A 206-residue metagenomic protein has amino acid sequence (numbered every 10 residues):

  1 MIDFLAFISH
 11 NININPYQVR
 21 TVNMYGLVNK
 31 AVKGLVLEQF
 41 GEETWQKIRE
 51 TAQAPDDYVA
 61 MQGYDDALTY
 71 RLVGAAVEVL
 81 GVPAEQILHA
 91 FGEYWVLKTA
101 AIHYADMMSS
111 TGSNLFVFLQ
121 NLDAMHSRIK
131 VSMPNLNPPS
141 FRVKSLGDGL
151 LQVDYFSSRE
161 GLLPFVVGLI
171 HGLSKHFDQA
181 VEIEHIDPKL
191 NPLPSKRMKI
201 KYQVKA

Functional and structural regions predicted by a protein language model:
D3-N23: Short, Lys/Arg-enriched N-terminal segments with co-localized hydrophobic residues within the first ~10-30 amino acids
L27-L35, R71-A75: A general alpha-helix detector
V28, L136-D154, R159, L163 (+2 more regions): Short terminal or interdomain "cap/linker" segment that borders an active site or interface and mediates
F40-G41, W45, G92: Glycine-centered helix-coil hinge/cap
E43-L80: Long amphipathic alpha-helical segments
T69-L163: Amphipathic interaction/junction segments at domain boundaries or subunit interfaces
